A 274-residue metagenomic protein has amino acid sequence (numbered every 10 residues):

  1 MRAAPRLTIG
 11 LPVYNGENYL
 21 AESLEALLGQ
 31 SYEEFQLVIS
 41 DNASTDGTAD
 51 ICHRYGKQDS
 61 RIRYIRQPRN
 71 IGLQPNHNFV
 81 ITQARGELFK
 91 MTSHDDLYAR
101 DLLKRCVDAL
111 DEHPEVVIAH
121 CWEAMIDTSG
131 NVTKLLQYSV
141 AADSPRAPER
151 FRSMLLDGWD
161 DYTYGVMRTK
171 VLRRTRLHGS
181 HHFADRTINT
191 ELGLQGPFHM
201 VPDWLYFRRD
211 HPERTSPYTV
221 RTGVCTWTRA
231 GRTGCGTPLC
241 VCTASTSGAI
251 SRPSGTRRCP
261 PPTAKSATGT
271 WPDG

Functional and structural regions predicted by a protein language model:
A4-L7, L28-I39, G47, S60-R63: Short loop->beta transition adjacent to catalytic acidic/histidine clusters or analogous donor-positioning motifs
I9, T82, A99, D143-T222: Conserved nucleotide-sugar donor-binding catalytic segment
N15-G29: Short, well-formed alpha-helical segments that are part of the catalytic scaffolds of diverse glycosyltransferases
A21, D46-R54, D101: Acidic helix N-cap motif at the loop->helix transition within catalytic regions of sugar-transfer enzymes
D41-D50, R69, S93: A conserved acidic beta->alpha catalytic loop
Q67-A84, L97: Glycine-rich, basic loop-to-helix element that forms the pyrophosphate-binding segment of sugar-nucleotide handling
F89: Short aromatic/hydrophobic "clamp" motif used to bind/position activated sugar donors
D101-L135: Conserved donor NDP-sugar-binding/catalytic core segment of glycosyltransferases
